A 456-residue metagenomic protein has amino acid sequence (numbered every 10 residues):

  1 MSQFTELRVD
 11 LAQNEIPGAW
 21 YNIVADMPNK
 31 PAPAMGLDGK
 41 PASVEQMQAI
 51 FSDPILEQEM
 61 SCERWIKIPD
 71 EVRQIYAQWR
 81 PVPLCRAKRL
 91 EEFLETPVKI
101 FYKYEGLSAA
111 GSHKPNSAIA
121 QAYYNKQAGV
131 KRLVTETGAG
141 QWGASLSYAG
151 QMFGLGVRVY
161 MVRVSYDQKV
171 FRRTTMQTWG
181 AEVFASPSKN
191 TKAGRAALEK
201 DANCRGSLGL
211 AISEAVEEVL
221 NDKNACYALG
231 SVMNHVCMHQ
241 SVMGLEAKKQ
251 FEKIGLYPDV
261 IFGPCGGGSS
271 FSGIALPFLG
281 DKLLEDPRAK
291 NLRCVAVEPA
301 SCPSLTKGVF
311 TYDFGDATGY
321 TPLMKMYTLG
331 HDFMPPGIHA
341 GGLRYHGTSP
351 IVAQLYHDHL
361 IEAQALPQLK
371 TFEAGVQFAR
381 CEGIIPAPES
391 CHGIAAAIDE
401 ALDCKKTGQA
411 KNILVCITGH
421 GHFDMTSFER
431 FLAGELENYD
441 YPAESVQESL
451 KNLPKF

Functional and structural regions predicted by a protein language model:
S2-V130: Positively charged, low-complexity intrinsically disordered leader regions
K67, A197-H235, M243, I254-G255 (+3 more regions): Active-site/ligand-binding loops adjacent to catalytic centers
P83, Y102, K114, Q121 (+11 more regions): Buried hydrophobic positions in well-ordered alpha/beta secondary-structure cores of metabolic enzymes
Y104-P115, L133-W142, M233-V236, F262-G267 (+4 more regions): Active-site nucleophile and cofactor-binding loops and adjacent substrate-binding regions of central metabolic enzymes
S117, A128-V164, Y257-F271, C294 (+1 more regions): A short, small-residue-rich loop immediately preceding and capping a beta-strand
A120-V130, A144-G156, Q177-T178, A275-E285 (+1 more regions): Alpha-helix C-terminal capping segments
V134, W142-R205, S304-A317, M425-A433: Active-site-proximal loop->helix
C265-G273, Q368-A433: Claisen-condensing/thiolase-fold acyl-transfer catalytic domains that form or cleave C-C bonds in fatty acid
